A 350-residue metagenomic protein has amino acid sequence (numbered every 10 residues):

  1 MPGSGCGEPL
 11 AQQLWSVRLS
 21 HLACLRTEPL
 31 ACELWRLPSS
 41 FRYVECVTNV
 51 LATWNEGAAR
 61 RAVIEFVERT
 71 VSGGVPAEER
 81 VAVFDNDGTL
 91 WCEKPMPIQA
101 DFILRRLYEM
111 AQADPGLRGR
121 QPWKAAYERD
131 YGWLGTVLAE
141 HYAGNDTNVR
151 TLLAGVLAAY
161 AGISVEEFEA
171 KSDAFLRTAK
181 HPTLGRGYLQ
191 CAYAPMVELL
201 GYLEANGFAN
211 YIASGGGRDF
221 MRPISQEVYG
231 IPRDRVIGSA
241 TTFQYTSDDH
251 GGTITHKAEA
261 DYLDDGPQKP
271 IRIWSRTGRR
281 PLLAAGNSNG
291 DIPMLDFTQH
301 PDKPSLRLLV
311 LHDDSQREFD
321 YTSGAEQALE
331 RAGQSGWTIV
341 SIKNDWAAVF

Functional and structural regions predicted by a protein language model:
F41-N86, D101, L107-R120: Non-catalytic pre-domain segments flanking phosphatase-related domains
V47-W54, A58-I64, E68, A158 (+1 more regions): C-terminal cap/substrate-recognition subdomain and adjoining C-terminal extension of metal-dependent phosphatase-like
R80-K94, L295: Asp-based phosphoryl-transfer active-site loop
P95-L189, A194: A metal-dependent, Asp-based hydrolase signature
